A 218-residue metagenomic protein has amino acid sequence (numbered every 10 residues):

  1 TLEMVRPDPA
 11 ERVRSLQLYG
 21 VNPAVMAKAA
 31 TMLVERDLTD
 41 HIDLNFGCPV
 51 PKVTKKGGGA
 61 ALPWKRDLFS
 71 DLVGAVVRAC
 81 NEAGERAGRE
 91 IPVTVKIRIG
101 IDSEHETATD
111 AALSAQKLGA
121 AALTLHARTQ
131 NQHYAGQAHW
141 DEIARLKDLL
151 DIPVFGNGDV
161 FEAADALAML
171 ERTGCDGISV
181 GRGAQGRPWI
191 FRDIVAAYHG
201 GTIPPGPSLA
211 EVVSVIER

Functional and structural regions predicted by a protein language model:
T1-R36, D40: Glycine-rich, positively charged N-terminal anion/phosphate-binding segment
R12, P51-F69, R128-W140, Y198-I203: Glycine-rich tight-turn/loop motif centered on a GG-T
R14-L18, D40-I42, V93-I97, L125 (+2 more regions): Hydrophobic faces of well-ordered beta-strands that scaffold small-molecule active sites in alpha/beta enzyme cores
Y19-V21, G47-P49, K96-D102, R128-Q130 (+2 more regions): Active-site beta-loop-alpha junctions enriched in small/polar residues
A24-M26, D67, P92-D110: Active-site glycine- and acidic-residue-rich loops that bind and position anionic ligands or nucleotide-like cofactors
V25-I42, A108-K117, E171: Short amphipathic alpha-helices and their capping/turn segments at secondary-structure boundaries
H41-V50, L118-A127, V180-A184: Non-cysteine beta-strand/loop elements that form the S-adenosyl-L-methionine
R78-A79, A83, G88-R89, E104-A122 (+4 more regions): Alpha/beta catalytic cores of nucleotide-metabolism and tRNA/nucleoside-modifying enzymes
